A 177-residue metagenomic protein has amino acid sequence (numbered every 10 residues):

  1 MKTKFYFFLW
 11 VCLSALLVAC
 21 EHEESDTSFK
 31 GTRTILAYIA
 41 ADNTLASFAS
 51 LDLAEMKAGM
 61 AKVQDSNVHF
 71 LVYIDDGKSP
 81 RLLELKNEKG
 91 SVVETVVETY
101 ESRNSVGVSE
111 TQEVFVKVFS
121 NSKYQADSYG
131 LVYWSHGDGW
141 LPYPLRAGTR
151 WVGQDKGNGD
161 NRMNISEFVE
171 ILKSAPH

Functional and structural regions predicted by a protein language model:
M1-V18: Sec-dependent bacterial lipoprotein signal peptides
L17-I35: Bacterial Sec-dependent N-terminal signal peptides
G31-T34, Q64-F70, Y124-G130, P176-H177: Loop/turn elements at helix/coil->beta-strand transitions in domains of secreted/extracellular proteins
Y38-D42, Y73-G77, Y133-G137, H177: Active-site-proximal beta-strand/loop segments in catalytic clefts of secreted hydrolases
T44-A49, S79-L82, G139-P144, T149: Extracytoplasmic/secreted cell-surface and envelope-processing proteins
A46, A54, G59-E101: Active-site-surrounding "flap" and adjacent substrate/cofactor-binding loops of secreted or lumenal enzymes, prototyped
S50-L53, K57, T111-V116, I165-L172: Extracytoplasmic/secreted envelope proteins and their assembly/folding machinery, especially bacterial periplasmic
D138-H177: Cysteine protease catalytic core and zymogen-processing segment of caspase-like enzymes
